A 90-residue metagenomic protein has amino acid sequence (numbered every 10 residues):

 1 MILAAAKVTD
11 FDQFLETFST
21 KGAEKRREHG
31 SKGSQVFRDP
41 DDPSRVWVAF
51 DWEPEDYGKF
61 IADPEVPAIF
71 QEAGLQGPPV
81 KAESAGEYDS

Functional and structural regions predicted by a protein language model:
M1-A4, E24, A68, K81: Preference for short coil/turn "hinge" residues that link or interrupt alpha-helices
M1-V8, Q35-D63: Short, well-ordered beta-strand segments in beta-rich or mixed alpha/beta enzyme and ligand-binding folds
D10-G33, P64-I69: Short amphipathic alpha-helical segments
D12-Q13, D56, S90: A short local loop/turn or secondary-structure capping micro-motif enriched for an aromatic residue
H29-V46, I69-S90: Glycine-rich beta-strand-turn "strand-cap" elements at beta-sheet edges
